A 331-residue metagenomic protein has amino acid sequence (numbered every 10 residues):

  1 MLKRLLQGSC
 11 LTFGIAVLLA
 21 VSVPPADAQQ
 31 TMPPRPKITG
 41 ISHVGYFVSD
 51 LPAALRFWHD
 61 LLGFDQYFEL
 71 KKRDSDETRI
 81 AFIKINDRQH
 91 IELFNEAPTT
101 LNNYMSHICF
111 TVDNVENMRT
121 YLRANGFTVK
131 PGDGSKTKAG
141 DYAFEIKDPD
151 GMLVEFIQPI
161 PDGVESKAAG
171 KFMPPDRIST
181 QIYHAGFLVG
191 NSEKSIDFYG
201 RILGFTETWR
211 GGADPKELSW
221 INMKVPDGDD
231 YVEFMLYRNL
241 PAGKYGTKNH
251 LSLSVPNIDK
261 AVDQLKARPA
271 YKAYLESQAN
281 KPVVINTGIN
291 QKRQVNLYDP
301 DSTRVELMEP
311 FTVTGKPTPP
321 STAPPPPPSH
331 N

Functional and structural regions predicted by a protein language model:
M1-L6: N-terminal secretory signal peptides that target proteins for export/translocation
S9-S22: Bacterial N-terminal signal peptides
V23-A28: Sec/Tat signal peptide C-region and signal peptidase I cleavage site
Q29-K37, L70, R119-I178, F187 (+3 more regions): Vicinal oxygen chelate
Q30, V44, L62-Q66, L70-G140: Ordered, small/hydrophobic-rich secondary-structure cores
P36, G45-H90, A124, G186-Y231: Core segments of cupin and vicinal oxygen chelate
T39-S49, A81-K84, A97-L122, Y142-K147 (+5 more regions): Vicinal oxygen chelate
E193-E276, K281, I285-N286: Structured core of small recognition/catalytic domains
